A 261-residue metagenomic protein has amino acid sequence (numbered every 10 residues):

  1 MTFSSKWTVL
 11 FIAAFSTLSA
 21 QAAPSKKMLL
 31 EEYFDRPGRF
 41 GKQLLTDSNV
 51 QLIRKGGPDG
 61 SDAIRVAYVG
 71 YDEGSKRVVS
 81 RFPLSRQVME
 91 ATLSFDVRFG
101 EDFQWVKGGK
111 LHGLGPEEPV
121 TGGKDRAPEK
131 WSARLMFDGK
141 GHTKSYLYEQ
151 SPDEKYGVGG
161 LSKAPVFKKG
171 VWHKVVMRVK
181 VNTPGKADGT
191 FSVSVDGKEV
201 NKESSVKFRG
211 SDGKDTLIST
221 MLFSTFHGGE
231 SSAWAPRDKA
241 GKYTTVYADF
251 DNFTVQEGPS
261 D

Functional and structural regions predicted by a protein language model:
M1-V9: Bacterial N-terminal signal peptides that target proteins for export
V9-T17: Bacterial N-terminal signal peptides
A23-H173, M177-D261: Low-complexity, Ser/Thr/Pro/Gly-rich disordered linker/stalk regions
